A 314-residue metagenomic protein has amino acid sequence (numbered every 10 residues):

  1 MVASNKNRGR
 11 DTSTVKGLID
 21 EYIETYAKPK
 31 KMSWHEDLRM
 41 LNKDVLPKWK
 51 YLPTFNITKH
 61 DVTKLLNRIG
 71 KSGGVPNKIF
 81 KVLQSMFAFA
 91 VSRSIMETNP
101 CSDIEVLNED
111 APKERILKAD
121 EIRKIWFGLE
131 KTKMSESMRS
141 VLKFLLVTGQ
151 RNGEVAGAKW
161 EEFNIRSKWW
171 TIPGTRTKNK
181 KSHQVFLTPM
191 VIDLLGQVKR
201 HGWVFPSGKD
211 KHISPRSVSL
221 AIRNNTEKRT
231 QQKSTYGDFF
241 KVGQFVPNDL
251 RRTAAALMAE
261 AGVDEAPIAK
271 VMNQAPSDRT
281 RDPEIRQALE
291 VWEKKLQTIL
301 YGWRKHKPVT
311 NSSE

Functional and structural regions predicted by a protein language model:
N7-I95, N99-D103, A111-E114, T132-E136 (+4 more regions): N-terminal core-binding DNA-recognition domain of tyrosine site-specific recombinases/integrases
N7-R8, T12, H201, S207-D210 (+1 more regions): C-terminal secondary-structure termini that scaffold catalytic or DNA-interacting sites
D11-S13, L52-N56, M96-T98, E109-F127 (+4 more regions): DNA breakage-rejoining catalytic core of tyrosine-based enzymes
H60-T63, N67-R68, E109-S137, V147-Q150 (+2 more regions): Long, amphipathic, Lys/Arg-enriched alpha-helical "connector/arm" segment
G73, R123, F127-M138, T148 (+6 more regions): Short, basic (Lys/Arg/His-rich) helix/loop patches that form interaction surfaces in the mid-to-C-terminal regions
A88-P100, L145-W169, E265-A269: Short, charged phosphate-coordinating catalytic segments
D103-E109, R115, G157-Q197, S277-R279: Conserved tyrosine-mediated DNA breakage-rejoining catalytic core shared by Y-recombinases
T177-T226, D282-R286: C-terminal catalytic core of Y-nucleophile DNA break-rejoin enzymes
